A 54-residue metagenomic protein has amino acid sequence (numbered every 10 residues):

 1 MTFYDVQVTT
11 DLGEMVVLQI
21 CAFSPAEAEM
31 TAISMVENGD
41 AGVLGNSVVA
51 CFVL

Functional and structural regions predicted by a protein language model:
M1-V16: Short aromatic-glycine-(Arg/Gly/Cys) micro-motifs in beta-strand/loop hairpins
F3, Q7, C21, N38: Long, contiguous binding/interaction regions
E14-S24: A short, exposed loop/beta-hairpin motif centered on an aromatic-Gly-Thr core
E37-L54: Short, mixed-charge low-complexity intrinsically disordered segments
